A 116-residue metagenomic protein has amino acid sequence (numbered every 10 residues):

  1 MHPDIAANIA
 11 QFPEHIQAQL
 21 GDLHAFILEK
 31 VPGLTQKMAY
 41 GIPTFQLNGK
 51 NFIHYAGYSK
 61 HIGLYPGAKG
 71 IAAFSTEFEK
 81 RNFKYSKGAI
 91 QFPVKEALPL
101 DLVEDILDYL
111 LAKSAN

Functional and structural regions predicted by a protein language model:
M1-N116: Charge-dense, helix-prone N-terminal extensions
